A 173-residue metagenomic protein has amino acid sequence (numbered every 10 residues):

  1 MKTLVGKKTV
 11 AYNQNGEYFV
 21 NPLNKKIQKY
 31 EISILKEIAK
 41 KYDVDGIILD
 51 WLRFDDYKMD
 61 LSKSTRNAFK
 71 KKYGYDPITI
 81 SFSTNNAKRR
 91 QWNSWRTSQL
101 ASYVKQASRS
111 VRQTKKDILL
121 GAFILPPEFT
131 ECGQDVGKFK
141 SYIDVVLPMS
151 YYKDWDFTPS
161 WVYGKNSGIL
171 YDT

Functional and structural regions predicted by a protein language model:
M1-K41: Active-site-adjacent "subsite" loops/lids of carbohydrate-active enzymes
M1-Q14, W51-S83, K140: Aromatic- and acidic-residue-enriched segments that line the glycan-binding/catalytic groove of carbohydrate-active
N21-P22, F54, K153: Generic structural "secondary-structure junction" signal
E31, I38, I47-D50, V111 (+1 more regions): Conserved, mostly hydrophobic/aromatic
D43-V44, I143: A structural motif
G46-D50, L119-A122: A structural signal for short, well-ordered beta-strand segments and their strand-loop junctions that often border
K72-T173: Glycoside hydrolase catalytic-domain groove-lining segments
